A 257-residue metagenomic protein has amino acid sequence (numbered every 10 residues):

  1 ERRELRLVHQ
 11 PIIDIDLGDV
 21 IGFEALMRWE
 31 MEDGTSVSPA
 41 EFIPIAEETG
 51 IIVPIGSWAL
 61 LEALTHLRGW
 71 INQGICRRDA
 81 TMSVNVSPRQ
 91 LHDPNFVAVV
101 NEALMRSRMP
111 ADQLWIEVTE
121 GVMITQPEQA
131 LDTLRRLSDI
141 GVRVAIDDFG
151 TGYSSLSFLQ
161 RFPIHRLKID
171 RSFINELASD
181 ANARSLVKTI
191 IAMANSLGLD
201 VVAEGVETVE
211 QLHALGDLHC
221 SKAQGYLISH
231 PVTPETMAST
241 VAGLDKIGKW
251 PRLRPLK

Functional and structural regions predicted by a protein language model:
E1-M109, G121-V122, R135-R136, L156 (+1 more regions): Bacterial c-di-GMP phosphodiesterase EAL domain
D19-G22, N101-L177, I191-P231: The catalytic core of metal-dependent phosphodiesterases that act on cyclic dinucleotides
P39, D93-A98, P127-L131, L156 (+2 more regions): Conserved strand-to-helix beginnings and helix N-cap segments that scaffold or border functional pockets
P44, D93, R161, S179 (+2 more regions): Phosphate-coordinating loops and pocket residues in cytosolic domains that bind phosphorylated ligands
A46, G50, I124-T125, E176-N182: Short, contiguous acidic/charged loop-to-helix segments that flank catalytic cores in large enzymes
L186: Conserved N-terminal phosphate-binding loop of PLP-dependent enzymes in the Aspartate aminotransferase
G216, V232-K257: C-terminal helical cap(s) of enzyme catalytic domains, especially alpha/beta-barrels
